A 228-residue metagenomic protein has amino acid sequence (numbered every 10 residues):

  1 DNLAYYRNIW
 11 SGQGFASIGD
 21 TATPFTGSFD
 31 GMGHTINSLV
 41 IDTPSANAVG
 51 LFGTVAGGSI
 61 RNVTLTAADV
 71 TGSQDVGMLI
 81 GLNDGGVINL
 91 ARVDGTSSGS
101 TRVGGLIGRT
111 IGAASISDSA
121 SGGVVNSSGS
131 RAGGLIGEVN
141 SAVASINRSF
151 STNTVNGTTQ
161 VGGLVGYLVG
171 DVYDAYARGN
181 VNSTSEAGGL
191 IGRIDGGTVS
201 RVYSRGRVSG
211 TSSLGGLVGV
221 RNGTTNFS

Functional and structural regions predicted by a protein language model:
D1-S228: Surface-exposed repetitive/solenoidal architectures
